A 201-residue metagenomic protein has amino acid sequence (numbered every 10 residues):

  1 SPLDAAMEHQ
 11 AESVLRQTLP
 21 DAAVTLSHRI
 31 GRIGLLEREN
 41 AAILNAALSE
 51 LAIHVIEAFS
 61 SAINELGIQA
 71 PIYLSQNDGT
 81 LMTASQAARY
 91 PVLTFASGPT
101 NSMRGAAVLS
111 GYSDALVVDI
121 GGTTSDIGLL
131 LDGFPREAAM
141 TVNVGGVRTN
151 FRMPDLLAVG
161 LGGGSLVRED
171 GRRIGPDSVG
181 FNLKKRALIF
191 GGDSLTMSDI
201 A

Functional and structural regions predicted by a protein language model:
S1-A201: N-terminally biased helix-coil "hinge/interface" segments that flank
